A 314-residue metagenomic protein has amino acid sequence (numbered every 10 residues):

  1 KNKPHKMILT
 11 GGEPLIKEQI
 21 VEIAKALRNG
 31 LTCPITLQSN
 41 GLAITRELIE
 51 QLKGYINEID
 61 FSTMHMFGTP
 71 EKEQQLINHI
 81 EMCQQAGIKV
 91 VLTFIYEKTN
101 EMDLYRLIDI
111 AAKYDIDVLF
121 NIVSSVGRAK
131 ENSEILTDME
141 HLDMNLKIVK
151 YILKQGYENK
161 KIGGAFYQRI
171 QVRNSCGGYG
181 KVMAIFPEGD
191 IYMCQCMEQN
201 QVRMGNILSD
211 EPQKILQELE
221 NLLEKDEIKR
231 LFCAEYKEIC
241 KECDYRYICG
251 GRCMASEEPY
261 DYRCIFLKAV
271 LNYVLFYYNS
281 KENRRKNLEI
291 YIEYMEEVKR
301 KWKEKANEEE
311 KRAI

Functional and structural regions predicted by a protein language model:
K1, P212-I215, N307-I314: N-terminal pre-core extensions flanking Radical SAM catalytic domains
K1-E13, K17-G127: Radical SAM/AdoMet-radical enzyme domain recognition
D117-I122, R128-L142: Long, K/E/R/D-enriched contiguous segments that form extended
E140-I170, C196-E242, G250, K286-E289: C-terminal accessory region of radical SAM enzymes
C176-G180: Short, small/polar residue-rich loop motifs at catalytic or cofactor-binding pockets
I185-F186: Short, acidic, Ser/Thr-enriched surface-loop or helix-capping motifs
D190-I191: Hydrophobic "anchor" residues
V202, A234-I314: Radical SAM enzyme core and accessory elements
